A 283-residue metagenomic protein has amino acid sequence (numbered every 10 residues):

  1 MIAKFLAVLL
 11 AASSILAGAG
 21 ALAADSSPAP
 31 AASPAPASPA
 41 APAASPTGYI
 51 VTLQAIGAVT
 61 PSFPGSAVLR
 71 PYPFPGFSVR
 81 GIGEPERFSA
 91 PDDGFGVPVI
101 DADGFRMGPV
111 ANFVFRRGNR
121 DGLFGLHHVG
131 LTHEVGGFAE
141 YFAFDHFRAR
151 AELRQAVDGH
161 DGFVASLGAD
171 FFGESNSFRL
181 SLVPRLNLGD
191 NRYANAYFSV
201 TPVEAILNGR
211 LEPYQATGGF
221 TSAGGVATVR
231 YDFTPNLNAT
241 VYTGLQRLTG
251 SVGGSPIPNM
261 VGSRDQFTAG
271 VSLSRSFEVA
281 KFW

Functional and structural regions predicted by a protein language model:
M1-T47, E278-W283: Cleavable N-terminal export/targeting peptides
A24-P85, R106, R117: Short glycine/proline- and aromatic-enriched beta-strand/turn motifs that initiate or cap beta-hairpins
P42, S62-S66, G122-H128, A156-D158 (+2 more regions): Outer-membrane beta-barrel domain signature
S45-L53, L69-P73, E86, D101-M107 (+7 more regions): Outer-envelope beta-barrel architecture signal
V51-V59, P109-F113, G137, A151-Q155 (+3 more regions): Transmembrane beta-barrel strands of outer-membrane/channel proteins
L53, P75-F77, F95, G137 (+5 more regions): Membrane-embedded beta-strands of outer-membrane beta-barrel proteins, especially the hydrophobic/small aromatic
A58-T60, A90-P91, N119-G122, R150-E152 (+2 more regions): Extracytoplasmic loops and strand-loop junctions of Gram-negative outer membrane beta-barrel proteins
G83, G96, H160-S166, D170-R264 (+1 more regions): Outer-membrane beta-barrel transmembrane domain signature
